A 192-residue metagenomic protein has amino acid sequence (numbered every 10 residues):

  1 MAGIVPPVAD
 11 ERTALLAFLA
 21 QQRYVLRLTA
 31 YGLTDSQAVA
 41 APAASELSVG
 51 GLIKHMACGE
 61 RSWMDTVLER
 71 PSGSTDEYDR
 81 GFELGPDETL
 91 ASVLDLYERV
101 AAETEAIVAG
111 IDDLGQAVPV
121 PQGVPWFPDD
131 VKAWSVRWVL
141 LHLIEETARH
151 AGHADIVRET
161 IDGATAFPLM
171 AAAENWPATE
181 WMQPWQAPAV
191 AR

Functional and structural regions predicted by a protein language model:
A2-V5, R12-Y31, D35-G81, P121-R192: Short, contiguous alpha-helical
V25-L28, G32, R99, E103-G110: Solvent-exposed, charged/polar functional surfaces in cytosolic regulatory/catalytic domains
S72, V108-A117: Proline-centered turn/helix-capping motifs that create local helix->coil transitions or kinks
G73-I107: Helix-adjacent hinge/juxtasegments
